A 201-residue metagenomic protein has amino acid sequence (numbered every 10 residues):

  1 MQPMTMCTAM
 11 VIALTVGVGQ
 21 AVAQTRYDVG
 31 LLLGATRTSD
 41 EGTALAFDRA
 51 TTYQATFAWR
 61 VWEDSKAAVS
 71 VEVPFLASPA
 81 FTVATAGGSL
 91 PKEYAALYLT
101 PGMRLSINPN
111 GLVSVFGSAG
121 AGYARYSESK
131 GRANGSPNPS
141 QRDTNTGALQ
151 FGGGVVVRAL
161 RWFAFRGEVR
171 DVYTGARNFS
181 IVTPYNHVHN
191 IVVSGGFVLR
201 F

Functional and structural regions predicted by a protein language model:
M1-R26: Cleavable N-terminal export/targeting peptides
T15, F116, A148-Q150, V156 (+2 more regions): A broad helix-preferring feature
V29-R37, V71-P79, G117-Y123, G153-V155 (+1 more regions): Transmembrane beta-barrel strands of outer-membrane/channel proteins
L32-E63: N-terminal targeting signals for Sec/Tat export/insertion, comprising classic cleavable signal peptides
D40, A80-S89, R125-S127, G131-A133 (+5 more regions): Outer-membrane beta-barrel domain signature
A44-A50, G88-A95, P137-N145, T183-N190: Replace "Gram-negative outer membrane beta-barrel proteins" with "bacterial and organellar outer membrane beta-barrel
Y53-N134, N190-F201: Gram-negative (and chloroplast) outer-membrane scaffold detector with strong preference for beta-barrel transmembrane
A159-F201: Predominantly the C-terminal beta-signal and adjacent terminal strand-loop region of outer-membrane beta-barrel
